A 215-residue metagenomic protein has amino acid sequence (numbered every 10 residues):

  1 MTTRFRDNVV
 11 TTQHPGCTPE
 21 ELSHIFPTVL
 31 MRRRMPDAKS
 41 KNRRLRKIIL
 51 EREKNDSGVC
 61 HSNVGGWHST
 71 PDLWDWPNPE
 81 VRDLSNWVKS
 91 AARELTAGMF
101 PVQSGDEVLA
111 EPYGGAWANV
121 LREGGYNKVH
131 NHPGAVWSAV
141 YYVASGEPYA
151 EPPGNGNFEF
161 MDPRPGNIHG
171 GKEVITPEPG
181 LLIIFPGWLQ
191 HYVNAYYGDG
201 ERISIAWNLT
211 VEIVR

Functional and structural regions predicted by a protein language model:
T3-Q103, Y126: Non-heme Fe(II)/2-oxoglutarate
A38, P77, V81, H132 (+2 more regions): Aromatic-acidic/polar surface patches that form glycan- and anion
T70, P77-P79, S90, V120 (+3 more regions): Enriched - but not universal
S104, A110-I184, Y192-N194, E201 (+2 more regions): Catalytic core of non-heme Fe(II) oxygenases with the double-stranded beta-helix
